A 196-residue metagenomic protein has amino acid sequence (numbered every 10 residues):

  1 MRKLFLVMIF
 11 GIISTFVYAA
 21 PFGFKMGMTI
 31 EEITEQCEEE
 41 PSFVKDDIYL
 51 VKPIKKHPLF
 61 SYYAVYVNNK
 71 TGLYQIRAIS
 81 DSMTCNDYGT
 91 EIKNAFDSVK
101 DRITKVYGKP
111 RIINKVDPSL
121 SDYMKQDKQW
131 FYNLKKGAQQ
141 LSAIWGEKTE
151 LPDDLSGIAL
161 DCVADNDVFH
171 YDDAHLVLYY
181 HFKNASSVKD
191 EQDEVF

Functional and structural regions predicted by a protein language model:
K3-V17: Sec-dependent N-terminal signal peptides
F5-V7, Y49-V51, Y74, K135 (+1 more regions): Compositionally biased amphipathic helical and low-complexity segments enriched in hydrophobic
L6-M8, S61, A143, L178: Generic detector of low-complexity/intrinsically disordered segments and short hydrophobic N-terminal stretches
I9-G11, Y66, K135: Generic marker of residues within folded, mature protein domains
F10, A19, V51, Y62 (+1 more regions): Residue-level detector of functional hotspots within protein domains
A20-D47, S82-F196: Non-cytosolic coordination micro-motifs
E40-A78: N-terminal, post-signal-peptide region of Sec/Tat-exported proteins
